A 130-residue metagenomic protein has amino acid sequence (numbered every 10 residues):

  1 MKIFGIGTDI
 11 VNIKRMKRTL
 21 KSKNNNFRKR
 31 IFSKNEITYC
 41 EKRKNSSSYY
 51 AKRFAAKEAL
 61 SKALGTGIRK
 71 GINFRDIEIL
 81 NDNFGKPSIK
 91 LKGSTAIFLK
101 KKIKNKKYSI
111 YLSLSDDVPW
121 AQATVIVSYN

Functional and structural regions predicted by a protein language model:
M1-N130: Core catalytic alpha/beta fold that binds nucleotide/phospho-ligands
